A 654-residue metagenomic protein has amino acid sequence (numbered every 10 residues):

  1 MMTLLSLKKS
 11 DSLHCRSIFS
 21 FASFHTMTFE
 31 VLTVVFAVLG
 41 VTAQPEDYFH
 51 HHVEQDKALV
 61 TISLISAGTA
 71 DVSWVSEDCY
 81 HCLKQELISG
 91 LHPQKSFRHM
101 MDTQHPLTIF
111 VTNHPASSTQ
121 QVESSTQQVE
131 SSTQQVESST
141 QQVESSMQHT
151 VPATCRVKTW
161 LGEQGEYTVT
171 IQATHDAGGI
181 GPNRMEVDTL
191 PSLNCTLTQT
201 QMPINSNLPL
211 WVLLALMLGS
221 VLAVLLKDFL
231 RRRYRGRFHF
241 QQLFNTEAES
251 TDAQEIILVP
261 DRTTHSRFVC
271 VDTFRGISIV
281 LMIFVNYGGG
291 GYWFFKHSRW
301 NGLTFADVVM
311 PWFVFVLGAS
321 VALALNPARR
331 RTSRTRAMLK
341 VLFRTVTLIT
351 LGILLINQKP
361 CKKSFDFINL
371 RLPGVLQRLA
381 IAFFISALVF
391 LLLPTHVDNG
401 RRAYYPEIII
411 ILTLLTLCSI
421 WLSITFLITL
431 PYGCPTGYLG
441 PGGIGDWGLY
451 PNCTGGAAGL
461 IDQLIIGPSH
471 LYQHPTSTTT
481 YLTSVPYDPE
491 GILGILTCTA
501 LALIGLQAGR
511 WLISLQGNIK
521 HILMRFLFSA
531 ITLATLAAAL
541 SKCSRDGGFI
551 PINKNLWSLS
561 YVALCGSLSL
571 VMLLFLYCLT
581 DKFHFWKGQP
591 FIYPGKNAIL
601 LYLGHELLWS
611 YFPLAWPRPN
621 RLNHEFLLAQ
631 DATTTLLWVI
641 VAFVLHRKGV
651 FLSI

Functional and structural regions predicted by a protein language model:
L7, F19, T28-E123, E137 (+1 more regions): Alpha-helical transmembrane segments and their immediate juxtamembrane cytosolic regions
Q127-S138: Intrinsically disordered, low-complexity repeat regions of secreted/extracellular protein precursors
